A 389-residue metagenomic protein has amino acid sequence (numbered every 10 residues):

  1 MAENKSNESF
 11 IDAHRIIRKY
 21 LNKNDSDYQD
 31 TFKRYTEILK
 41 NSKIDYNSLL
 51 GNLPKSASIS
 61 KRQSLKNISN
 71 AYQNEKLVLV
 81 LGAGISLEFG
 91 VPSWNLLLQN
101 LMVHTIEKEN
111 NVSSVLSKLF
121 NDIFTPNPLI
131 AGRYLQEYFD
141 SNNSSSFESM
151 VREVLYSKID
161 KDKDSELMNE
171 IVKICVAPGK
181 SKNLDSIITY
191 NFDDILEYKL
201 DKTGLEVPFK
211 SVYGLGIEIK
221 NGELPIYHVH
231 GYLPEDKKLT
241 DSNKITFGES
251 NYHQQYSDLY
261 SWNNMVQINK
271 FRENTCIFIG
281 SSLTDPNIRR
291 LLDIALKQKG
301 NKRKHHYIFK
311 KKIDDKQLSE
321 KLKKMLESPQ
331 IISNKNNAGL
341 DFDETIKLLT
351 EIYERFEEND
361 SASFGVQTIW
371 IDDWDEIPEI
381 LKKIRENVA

Functional and structural regions predicted by a protein language model:
M1-L79, I85-L87, N100, H104-T105 (+5 more regions): SIR2/sirtuin-family catalytic core signature
G82, N191: Active-site glycine-centered loops adjacent to acidic/histidine catalytic or metal-binding residues that shape
E88-G90, L96, L196-Y198, D236-K238 (+1 more regions): Short helix/loop capping segments that flank catalytic or ligand/cofactor-binding pockets
N142-L167, S242-L259: Glycine-rich phosphate-binding "P-loop"
N169-K173, E197, Y227: A broadly conserved amphipathic alpha-helix scaffold signal in soluble, globular proteins
I187-T189: Conserved RecA-like ASCE P-loop NTPase motor core of nucleic-acid helicases/translocases
F192-I195, D201-K202, G214, G231-E235 (+1 more regions): Short acidic/polar capping segments at secondary-structure boundaries
P225-N263, N269: Glycine-rich phosphate- or other oxyanion-binding loops that anchor nucleotides, phosphorylated ligands
